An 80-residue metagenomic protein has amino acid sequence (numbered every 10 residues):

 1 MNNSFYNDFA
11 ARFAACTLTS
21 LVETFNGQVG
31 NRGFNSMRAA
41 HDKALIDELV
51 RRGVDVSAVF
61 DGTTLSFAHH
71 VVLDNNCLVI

Functional and structural regions predicted by a protein language model:
M1-I80: Extended, charge-rich alpha-helical interface modules
